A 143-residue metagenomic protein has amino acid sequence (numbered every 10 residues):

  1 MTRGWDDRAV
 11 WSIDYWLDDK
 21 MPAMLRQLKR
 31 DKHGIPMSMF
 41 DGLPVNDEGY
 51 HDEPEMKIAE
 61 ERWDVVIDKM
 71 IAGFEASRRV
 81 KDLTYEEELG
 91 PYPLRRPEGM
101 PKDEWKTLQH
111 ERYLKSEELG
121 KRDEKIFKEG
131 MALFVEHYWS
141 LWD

Functional and structural regions predicted by a protein language model:
M1-Y138: Long, non-globular targeting/processing and low-complexity regions
W142: Cell wall/extracellular polymer interaction/catalysis modules
